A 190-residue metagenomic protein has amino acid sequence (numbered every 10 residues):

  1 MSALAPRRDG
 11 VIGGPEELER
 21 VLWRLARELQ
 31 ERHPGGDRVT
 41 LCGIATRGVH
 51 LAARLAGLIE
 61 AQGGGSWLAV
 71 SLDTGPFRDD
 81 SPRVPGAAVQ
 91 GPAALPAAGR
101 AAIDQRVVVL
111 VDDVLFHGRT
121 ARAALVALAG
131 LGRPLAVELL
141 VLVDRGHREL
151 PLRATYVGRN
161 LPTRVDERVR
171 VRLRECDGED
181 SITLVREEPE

Functional and structural regions predicted by a protein language model:
M1-E190: PRPP-associated nucleotide enzymes
